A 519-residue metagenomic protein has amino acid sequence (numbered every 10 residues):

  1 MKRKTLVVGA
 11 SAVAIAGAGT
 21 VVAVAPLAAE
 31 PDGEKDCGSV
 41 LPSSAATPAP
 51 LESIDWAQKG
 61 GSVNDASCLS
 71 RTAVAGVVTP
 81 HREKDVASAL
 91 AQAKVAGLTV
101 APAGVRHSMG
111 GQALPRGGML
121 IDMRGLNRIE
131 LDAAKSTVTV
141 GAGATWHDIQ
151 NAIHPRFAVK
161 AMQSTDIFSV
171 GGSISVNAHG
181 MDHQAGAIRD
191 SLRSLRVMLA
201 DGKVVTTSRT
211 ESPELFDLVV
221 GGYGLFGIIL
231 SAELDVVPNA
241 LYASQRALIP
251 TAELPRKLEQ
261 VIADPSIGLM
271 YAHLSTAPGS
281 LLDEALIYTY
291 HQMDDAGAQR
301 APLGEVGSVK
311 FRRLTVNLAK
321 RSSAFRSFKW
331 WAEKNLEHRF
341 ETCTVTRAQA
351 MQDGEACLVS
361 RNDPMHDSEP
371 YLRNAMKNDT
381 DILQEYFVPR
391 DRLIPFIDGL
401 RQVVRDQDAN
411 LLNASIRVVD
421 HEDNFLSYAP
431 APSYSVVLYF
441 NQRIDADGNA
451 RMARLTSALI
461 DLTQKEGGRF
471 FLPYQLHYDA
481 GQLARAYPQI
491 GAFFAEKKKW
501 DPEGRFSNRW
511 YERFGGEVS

Functional and structural regions predicted by a protein language model:
K2-G104, S108-S519: Noncatalytic alpha-helical scaffold of FAD-dependent oxidoreductases
